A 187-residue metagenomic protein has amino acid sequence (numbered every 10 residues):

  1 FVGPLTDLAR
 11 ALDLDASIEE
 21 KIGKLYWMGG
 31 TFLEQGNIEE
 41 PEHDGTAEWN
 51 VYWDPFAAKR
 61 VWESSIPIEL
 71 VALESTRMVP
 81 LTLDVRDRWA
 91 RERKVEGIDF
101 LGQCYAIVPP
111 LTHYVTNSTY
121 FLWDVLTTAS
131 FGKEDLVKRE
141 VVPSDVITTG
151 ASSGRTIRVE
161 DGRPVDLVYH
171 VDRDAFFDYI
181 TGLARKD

Functional and structural regions predicted by a protein language model:
F1-T76, L83: Active-site histidine-anchored catalytic micro-motif
W49-Y52, F56, W62-D187: Conformational coupling and interaction surfaces
